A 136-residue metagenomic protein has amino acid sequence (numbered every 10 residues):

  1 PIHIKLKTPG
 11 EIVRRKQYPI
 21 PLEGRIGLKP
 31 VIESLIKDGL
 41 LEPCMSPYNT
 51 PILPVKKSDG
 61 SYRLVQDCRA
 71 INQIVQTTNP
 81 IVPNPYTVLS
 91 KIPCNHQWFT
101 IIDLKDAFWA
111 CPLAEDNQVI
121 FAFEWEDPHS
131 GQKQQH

Functional and structural regions predicted by a protein language model:
P1-V82, P128: Reverse-transcribing Pol proteins
E42, P54, K91-I92, L113: Generic marker of residues within folded, mature protein domains
D59-N72, V88-A110: Conserved catalytic palm subdomain of right-hand nucleotidyl-transferase polymerases, strongest for RNA-directed enzymes
V82-V88: N-terminal domain-start motif of subtilase-like serine proteases
C94-H136: Conserved polymerase palm-domain catalytic core
